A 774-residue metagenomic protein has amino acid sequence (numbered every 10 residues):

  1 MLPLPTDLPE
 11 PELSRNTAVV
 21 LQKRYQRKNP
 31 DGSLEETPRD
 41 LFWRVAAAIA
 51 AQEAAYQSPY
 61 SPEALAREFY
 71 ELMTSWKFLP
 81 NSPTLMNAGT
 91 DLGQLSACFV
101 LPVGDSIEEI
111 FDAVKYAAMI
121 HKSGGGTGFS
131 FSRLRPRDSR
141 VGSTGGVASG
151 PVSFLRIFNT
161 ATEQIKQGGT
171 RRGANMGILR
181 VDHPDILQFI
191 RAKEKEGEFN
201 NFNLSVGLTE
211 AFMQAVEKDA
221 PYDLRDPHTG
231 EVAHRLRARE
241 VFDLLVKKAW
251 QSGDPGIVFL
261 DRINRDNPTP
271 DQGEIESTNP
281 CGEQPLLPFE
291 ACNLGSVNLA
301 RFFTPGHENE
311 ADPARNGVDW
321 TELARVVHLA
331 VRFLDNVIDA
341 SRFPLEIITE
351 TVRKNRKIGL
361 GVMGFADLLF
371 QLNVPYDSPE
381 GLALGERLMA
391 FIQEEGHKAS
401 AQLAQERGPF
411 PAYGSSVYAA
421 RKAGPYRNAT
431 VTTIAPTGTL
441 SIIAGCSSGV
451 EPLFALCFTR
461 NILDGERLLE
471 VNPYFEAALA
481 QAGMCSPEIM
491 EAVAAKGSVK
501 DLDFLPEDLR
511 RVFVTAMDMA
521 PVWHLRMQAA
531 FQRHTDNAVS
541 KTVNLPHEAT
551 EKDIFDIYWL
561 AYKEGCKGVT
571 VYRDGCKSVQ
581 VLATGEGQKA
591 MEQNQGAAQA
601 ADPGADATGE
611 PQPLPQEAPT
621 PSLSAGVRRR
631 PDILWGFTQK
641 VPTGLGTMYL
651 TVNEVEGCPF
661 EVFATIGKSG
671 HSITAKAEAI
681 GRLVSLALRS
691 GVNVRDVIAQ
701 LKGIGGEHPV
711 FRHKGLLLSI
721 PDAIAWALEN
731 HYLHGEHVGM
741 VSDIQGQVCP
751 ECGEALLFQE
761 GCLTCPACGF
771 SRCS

Functional and structural regions predicted by a protein language model:
M1-L95, L101, F242-V246, Q251 (+6 more regions): Acidic/polar, glycine-rich intrinsically disordered N-terminal extensions of enzymes
T6-P11, S96-W320, F343-I347, S400-L403 (+1 more regions): Active-site cavity-forming subdomains of large catalytic enzyme subunits
R15, E283-P285, L334-D339, P409 (+4 more regions): Catalytic alpha/beta core of large soluble enzyme barrels
L85-L95, F99-V100, S106-S130, I178-R180 (+12 more regions): Conserved phosphate/anionic-ligand binding catalytic regions in large, soluble enzymes, centered on
F111-I120, R135, G146-N159, A192-V206 (+8 more regions): Extended active-site and interfacial segments that coordinate phosphate-rich ligands in large catalytic machineries
V326-T349, R353, V374-T437, E507-R511 (+4 more regions): Internal maturation/activation junctions in enzymes
T584-T647, E751: Short, Gly/Pro- and small/polar-rich lid/capping loops
C749-C752, C765-C768: Short cysteine-rich clusters marking metal-coordination/redox-active sites
